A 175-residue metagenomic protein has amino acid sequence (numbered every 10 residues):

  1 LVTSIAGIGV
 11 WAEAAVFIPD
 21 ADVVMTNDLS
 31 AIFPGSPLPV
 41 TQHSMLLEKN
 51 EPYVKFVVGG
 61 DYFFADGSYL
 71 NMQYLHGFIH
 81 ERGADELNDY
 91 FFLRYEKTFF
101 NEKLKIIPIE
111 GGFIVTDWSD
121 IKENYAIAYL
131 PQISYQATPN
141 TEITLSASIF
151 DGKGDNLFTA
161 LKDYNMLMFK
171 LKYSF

Functional and structural regions predicted by a protein language model:
T3-I5, V16, Y62-F64, K97-F99 (+3 more regions): Residue-level signature of outer-membrane beta-barrel architecture
I5, L47-Y53, A84-Y90, K122-A126 (+1 more regions): Transmembrane beta-barrel outer-membrane domains
G7-W11, G67-M72, N101-I107, Y135 (+1 more regions): Repeated loop/turn-to-beta-strand initiation elements of outer-membrane beta-barrel proteins
G9, I18-V24, D66-S68, F78-R82 (+3 more regions): Gram-negative outer-membrane beta-barrel proteins
A12-V16, M72-H76, P108-G112, P131 (+2 more regions): Transmembrane beta-barrel strands of outer-membrane/channel proteins
A21-E48, W118-I121, N156-T159: Solvent-exposed loop segments that connect transmembrane elements
V58, L93-Y95, P131, F169-L171: Membrane-embedded beta-strands of outer-membrane beta-barrel proteins, especially the hydrophobic/small aromatic
K162-F175: Outer-membrane beta-barrel "beta-signal"
